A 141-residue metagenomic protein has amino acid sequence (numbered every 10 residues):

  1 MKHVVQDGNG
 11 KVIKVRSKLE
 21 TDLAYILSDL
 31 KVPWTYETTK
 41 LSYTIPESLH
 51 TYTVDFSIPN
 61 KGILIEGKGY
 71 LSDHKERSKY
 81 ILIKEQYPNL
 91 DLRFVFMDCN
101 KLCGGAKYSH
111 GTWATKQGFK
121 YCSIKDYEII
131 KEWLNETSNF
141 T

Functional and structural regions predicted by a protein language model:
M1-T141: Nucleic-acid endo/exonuclease domains
